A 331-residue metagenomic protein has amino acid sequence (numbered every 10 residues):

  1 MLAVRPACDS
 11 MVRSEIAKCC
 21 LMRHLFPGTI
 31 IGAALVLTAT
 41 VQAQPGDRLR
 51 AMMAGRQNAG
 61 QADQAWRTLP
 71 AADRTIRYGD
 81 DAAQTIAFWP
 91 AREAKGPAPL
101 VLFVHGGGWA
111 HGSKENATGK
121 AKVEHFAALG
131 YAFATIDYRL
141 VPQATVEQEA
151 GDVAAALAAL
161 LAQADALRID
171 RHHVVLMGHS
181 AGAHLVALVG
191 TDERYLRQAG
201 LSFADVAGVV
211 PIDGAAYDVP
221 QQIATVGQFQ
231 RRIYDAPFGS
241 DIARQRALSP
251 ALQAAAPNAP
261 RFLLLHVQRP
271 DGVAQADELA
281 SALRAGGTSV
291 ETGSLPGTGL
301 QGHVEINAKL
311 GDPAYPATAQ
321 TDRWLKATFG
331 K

Functional and structural regions predicted by a protein language model:
G46-A94: N-terminal cap/lid segment of alpha/beta-hydrolase-fold proteins
A65-T68, V219-Q253: Mobile cap/lid helix-loop segments that gate and shape the active-site cleft of serine hydrolases
P97-G107: Short beta-strand element of the alpha/beta-hydrolase
E115-A134: Short amphipathic alpha-helix adjacent to the substrate-entry channel of hydrolases
T145-A164: Alpha/beta-hydrolase active-site loop
A158-A224: Primarily recognizes the serine-hydrolase "nucleophile elbow" in alpha/beta-hydrolase and SGNH/GDSL folds
L263-P270: Conserved strand-to-loop "acid loop" that flanks and positions the catalytic carboxylate
L265, A280, R284-K331: C-terminal catalytic histidine-bearing segment of alpha/beta-hydrolase fold enzymes
